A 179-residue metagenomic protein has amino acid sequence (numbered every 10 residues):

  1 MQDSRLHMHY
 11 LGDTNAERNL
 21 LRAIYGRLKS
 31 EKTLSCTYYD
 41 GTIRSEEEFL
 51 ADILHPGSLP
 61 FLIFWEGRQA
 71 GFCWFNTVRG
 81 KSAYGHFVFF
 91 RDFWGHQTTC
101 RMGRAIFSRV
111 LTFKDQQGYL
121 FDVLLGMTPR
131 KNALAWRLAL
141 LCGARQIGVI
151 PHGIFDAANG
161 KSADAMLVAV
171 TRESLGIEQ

Functional and structural regions predicted by a protein language model:
M1-N19, S174-Q179: Conserved N-terminal entry element of GNAT/NAT acetyltransferase domains
S30-E48: Conserved GNAT-fold acetyl-CoA-binding loop/helix
E48-L62, G71: A short helix-loop-beta-strand connector motif used in the catalytic cores of GNAT acetyltransferases and, in some
L62, G67-T77, Y84-H86: Conserved beta-strand in the GNAT
N76, G80-F93, M127: Conserved acetyl-CoA binding element of GNAT-fold acetyltransferases
H96-T112, R137: Conserved acetyl-CoA-binding loop-helix of GNAT-fold acetyltransferases
L120-L140, G153-I154: Conserved beta-strand-loop-alpha-helix junction that forms the acyl-donor binding cleft
M127, R145-S162: Conserved catalytic-core motifs of GNAT/GCN5-like acyltransferases
